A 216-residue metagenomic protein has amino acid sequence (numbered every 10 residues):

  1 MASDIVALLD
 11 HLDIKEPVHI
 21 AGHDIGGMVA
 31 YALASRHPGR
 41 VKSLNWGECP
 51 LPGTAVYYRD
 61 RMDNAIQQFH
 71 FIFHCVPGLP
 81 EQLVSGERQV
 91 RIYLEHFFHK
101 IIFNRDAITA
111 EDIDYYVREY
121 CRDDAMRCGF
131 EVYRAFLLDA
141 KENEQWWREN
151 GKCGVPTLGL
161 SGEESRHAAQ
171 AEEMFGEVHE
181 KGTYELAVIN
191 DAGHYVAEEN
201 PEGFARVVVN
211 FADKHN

Functional and structural regions predicted by a protein language model:
M1-A21, I25-I189, A197, V209 (+1 more regions): Flexible "cap/lid" subdomain of the alpha/beta-hydrolase fold that forms the substrate-access gate
A192-A205: Catalytic histidine-centered segment of alpha/beta-hydrolase-like enzymes
